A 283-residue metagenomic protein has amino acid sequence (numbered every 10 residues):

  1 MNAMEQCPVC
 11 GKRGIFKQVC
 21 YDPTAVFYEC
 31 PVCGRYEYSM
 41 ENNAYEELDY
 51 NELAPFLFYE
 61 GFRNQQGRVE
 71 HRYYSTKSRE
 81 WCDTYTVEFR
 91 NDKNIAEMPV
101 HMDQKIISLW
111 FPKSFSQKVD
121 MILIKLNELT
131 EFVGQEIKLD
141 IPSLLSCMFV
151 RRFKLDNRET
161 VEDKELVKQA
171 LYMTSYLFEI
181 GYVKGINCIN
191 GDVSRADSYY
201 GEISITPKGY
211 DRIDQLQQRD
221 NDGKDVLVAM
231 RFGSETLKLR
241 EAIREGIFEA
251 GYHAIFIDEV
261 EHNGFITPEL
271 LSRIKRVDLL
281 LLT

Functional and structural regions predicted by a protein language model:
C7-G11, C30-C33: Short cysteine-rich clusters marking metal-coordination/redox-active sites
G14-I15, G34-E37, Y200: Cys/His-rich microdomains that often coordinate metals
P23-E37: Cysteine-rich micro-motifs
S39, G185-L216: Accessory beta->alpha helical hairpin/"wing" motif in late/C-terminal subdomains of nucleic-acid enzymes
N43-E162: Short amphipathic alpha-helical interface segments
T160-I180: Short amphipathic alpha-helical interaction segments
R244-L270: Conserved BB-loop
R273-T283: Conserved beta-strand-loop-alpha-helix hinge of the TIR/SEFIR fold
